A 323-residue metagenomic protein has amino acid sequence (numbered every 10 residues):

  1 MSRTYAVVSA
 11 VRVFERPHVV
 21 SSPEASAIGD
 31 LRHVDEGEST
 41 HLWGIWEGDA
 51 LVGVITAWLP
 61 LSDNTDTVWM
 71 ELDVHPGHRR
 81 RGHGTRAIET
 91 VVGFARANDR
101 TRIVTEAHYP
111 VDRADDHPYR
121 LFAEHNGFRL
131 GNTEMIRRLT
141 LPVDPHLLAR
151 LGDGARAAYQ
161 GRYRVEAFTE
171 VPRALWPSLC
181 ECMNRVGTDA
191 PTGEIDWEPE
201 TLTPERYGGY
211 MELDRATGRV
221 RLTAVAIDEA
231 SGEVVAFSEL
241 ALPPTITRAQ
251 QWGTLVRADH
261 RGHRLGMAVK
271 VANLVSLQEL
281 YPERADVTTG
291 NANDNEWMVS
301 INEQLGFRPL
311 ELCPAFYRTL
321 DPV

Functional and structural regions predicted by a protein language model:
M1-E38, G44-G48, A157-P204: Short amphipathic alpha-helix that is part of the acyltransferase structural core
S39-I55, R86, N126, V220-A236: Conserved beta-hairpin
E71-R80, I227, G253-G262: A short, internal acetyl-CoA/4′-phosphopantetheine-binding micro-motif in the GNAT/acyltransferase core
H78, G82-T90, H260, R264-V269: Conserved acetyl-CoA pyrophosphate-binding loop and the N-cap/start of the following alpha-helix in GNAT-like
R79, V104-Y119, R257-R261, V287-V299 (+1 more regions): Conserved beta-strand-loop-alpha-helix junction that forms the acyl-donor binding cleft
I88-A174, C313-R318: Acyl-donor-binding surface of acyltransferase catalytic domains
N126-P145, V275-V323: Active-site/acyl-donor-binding loops of N-acyltransferases
